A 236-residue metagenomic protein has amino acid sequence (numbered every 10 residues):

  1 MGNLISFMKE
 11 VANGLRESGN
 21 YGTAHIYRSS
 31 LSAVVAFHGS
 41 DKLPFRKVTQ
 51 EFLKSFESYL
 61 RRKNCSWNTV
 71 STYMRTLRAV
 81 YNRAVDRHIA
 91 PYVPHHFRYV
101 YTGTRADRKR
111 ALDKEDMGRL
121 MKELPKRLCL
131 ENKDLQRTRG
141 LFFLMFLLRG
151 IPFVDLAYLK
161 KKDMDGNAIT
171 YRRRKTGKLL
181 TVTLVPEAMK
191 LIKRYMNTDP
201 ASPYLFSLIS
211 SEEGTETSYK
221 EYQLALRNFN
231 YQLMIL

Functional and structural regions predicted by a protein language model:
M1-K63: Basic/aromatic-enriched alpha-helical hairpins
A24, P125-F143: Conserved catalytic core of the tyrosine transesterase superfamily
A33-A36, R46, R62-H96, I235: N-terminal DNA-binding recognition helix of tyrosine site-specific recombinases/integrases
K54-S55, A90-P125, S211-Y219: Flexible interdomain linker/hinge and immediately adjacent N-terminus of the catalytic tyrosine-recombinase domain
N82-P91, M145-G166: Short, charged phosphate-coordinating catalytic segments
R98, Y158-R194: Conserved tyrosine-mediated DNA breakage-rejoining catalytic core shared by Y-recombinases
M117, V185-L236: Active-site/catalytic core of tyrosine-dependent DNA strand-transfer enzymes
L128-N132, T170-T183, E216-A225: Short, contiguous acidic/charged loop-to-helix segments that flank catalytic cores in large enzymes
